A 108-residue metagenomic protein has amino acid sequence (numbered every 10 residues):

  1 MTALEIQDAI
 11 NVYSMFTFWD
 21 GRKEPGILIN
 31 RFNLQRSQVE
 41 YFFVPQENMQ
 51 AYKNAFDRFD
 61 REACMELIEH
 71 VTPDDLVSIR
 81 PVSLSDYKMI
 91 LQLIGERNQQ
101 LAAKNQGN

Functional and structural regions predicted by a protein language model:
M1-N108: Conserved RNA-binding domains used in RNP assembly and mRNA/RNA metabolism
